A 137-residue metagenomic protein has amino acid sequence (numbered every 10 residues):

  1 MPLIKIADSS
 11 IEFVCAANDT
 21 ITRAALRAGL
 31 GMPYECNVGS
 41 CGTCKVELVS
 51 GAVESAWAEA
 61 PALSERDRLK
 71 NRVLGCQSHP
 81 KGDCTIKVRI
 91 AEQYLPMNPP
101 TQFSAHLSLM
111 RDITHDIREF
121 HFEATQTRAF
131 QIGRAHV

Functional and structural regions predicted by a protein language model:
P2-S10, A17-P33, V38-T43, S50-A52 (+1 more regions): FNR-like FAD-binding dehydrogenase module
